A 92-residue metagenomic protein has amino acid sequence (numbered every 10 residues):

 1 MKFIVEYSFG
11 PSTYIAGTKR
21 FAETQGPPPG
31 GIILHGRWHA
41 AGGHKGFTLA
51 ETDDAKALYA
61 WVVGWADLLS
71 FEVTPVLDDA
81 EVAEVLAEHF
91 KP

Functional and structural regions predicted by a protein language model:
M1-P92: Conserved, structured core segments of small domains
